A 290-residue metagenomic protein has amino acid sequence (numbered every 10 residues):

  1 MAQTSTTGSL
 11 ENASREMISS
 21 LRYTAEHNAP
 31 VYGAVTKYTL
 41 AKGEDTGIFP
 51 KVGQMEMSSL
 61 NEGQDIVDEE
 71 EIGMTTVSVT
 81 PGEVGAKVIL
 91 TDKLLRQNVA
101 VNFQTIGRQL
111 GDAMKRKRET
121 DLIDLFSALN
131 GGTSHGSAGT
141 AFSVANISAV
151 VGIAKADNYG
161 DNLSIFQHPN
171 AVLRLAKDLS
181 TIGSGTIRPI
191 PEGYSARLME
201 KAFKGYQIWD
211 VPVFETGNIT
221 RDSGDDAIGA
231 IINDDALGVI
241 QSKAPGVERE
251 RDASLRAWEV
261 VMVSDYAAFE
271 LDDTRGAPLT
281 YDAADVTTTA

Functional and structural regions predicted by a protein language model:
A2-R15, S19-Y32, T39-G43, V52-Q54 (+2 more regions): Sequence/fold signature of self-assembling virion shell proteins
D45-M55, S137-A138: Small/polar-rich, solvent-exposed N-terminal microdomains that initiate assembly or binding
E56-L60: Short, solvent-exposed loop/turn elements at domain surfaces
E62-Q104: Long, hydrophobic/aromatic-enriched structural stretches that serve as scaffold segments
T91-D161, T280-A290: Alpha-helical scaffold segments that mediate packing/assembly in large oligomeric complexes
D92, Q167-P169, S264: Short, structured patches in soluble enzyme cores that scaffold and shape functional sites
A128-A202: Extended, solvent-exposed, turn-rich assembly/linker loops in the middle of proteins
